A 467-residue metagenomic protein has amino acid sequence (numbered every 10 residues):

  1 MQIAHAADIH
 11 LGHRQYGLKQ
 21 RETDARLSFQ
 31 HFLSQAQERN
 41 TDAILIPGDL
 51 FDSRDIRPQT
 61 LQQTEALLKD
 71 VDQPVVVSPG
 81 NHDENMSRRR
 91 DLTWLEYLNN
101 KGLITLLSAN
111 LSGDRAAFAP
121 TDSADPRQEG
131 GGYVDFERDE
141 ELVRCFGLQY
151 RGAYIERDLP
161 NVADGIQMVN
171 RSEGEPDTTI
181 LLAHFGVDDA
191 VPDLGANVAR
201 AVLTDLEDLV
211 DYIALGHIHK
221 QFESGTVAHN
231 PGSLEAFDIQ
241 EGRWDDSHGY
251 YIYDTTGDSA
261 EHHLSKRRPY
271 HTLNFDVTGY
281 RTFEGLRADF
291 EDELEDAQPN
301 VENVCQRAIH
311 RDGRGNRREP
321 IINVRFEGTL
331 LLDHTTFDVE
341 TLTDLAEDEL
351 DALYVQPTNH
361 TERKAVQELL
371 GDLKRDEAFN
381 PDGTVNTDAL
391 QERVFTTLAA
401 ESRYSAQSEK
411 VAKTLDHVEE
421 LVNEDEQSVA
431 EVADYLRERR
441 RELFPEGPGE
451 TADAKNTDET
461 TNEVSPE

Functional and structural regions predicted by a protein language model:
M1, D42, Q73, D177 (+1 more regions): Short coil/turn segments at beta-strand junctions that form active-site/ligand-binding loops
M1-L67, N423-E426: N-terminal active-site segment of His-dependent metallophosphoesterases
S34-R39, A66-L67, G165, D292-D296 (+2 more regions): A generic secondary-structure signal
N40-T41, L142, L209, N316-P320: Short loop/turn motifs at secondary-structure junctions
R54-D70, P74-T255: His/Asp/Glu-rich metal-coordinating catalytic cores of metallo-dependent phosphodiesterases/hydrolases acting on
A260-E467: Accessory, non-catalytic peripheral segments of nucleic-acid enzymes
